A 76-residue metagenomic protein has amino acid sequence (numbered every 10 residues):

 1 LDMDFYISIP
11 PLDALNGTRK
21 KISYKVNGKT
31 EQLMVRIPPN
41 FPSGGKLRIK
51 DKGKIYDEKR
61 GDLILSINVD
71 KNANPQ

Functional and structural regions predicted by a protein language model:
L1-Q76: Non-catalytic interaction modules of co-chaperones and other macromolecular assembly/maintenance factors
